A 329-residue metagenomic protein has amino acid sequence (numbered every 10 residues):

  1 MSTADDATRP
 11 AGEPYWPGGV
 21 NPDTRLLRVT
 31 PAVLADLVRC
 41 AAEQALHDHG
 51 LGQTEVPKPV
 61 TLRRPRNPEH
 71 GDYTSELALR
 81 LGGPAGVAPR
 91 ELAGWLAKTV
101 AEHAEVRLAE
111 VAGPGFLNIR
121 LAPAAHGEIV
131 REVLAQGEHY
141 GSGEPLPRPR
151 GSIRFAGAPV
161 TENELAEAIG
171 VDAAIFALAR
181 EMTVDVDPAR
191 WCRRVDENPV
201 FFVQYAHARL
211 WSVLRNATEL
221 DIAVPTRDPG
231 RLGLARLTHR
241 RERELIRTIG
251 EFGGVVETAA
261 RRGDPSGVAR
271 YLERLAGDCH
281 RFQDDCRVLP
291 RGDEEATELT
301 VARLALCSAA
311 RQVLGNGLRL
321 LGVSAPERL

Functional and structural regions predicted by a protein language model:
S2-L329: Non-catalytic interaction-recognition regions
